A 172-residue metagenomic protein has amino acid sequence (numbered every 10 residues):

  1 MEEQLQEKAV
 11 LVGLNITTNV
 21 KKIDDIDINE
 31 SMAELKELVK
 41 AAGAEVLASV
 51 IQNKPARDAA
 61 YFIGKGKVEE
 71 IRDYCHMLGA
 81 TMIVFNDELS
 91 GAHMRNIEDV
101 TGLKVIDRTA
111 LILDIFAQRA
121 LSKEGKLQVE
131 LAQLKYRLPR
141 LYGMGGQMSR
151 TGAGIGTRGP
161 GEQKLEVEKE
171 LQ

Functional and structural regions predicted by a protein language model:
M1-R108, I112-D114: N-terminal accessory targeting/assembly segments
L111-L171: Extended, highly charged alpha-helical segments
